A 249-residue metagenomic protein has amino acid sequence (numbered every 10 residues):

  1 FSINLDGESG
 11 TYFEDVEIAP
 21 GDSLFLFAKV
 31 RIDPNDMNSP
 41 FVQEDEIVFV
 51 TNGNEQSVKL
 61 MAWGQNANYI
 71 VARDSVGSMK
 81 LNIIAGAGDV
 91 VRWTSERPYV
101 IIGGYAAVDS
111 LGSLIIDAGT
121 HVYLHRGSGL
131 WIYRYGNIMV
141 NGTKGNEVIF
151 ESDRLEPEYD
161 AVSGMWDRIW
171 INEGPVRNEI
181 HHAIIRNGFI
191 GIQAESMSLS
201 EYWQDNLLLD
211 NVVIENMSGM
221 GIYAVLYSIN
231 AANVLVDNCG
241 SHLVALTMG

Functional and structural regions predicted by a protein language model:
D6-G249: Beta-strand/loop edge motif enriched in small/polar residues
